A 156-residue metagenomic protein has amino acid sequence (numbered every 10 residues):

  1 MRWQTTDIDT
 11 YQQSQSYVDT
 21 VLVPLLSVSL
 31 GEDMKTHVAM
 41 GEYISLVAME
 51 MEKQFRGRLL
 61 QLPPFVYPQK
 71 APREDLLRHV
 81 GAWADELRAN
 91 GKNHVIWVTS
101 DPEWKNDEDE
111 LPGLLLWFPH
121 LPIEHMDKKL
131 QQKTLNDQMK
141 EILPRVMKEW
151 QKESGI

Functional and structural regions predicted by a protein language model:
M1-E74, R78-I156: Extended, histidine- and acidic-residue-enriched regions that form the cofactor-binding/catalytic faces
